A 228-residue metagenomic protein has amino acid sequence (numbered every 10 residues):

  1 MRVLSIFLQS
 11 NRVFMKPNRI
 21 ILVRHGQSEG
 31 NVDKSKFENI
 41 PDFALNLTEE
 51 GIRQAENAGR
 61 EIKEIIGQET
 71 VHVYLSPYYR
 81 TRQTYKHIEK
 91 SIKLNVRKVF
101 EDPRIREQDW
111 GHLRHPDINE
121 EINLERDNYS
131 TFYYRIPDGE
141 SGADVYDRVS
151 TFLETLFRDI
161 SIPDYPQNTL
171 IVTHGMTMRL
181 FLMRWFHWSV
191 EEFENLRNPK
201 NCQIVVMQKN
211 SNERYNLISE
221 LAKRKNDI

Functional and structural regions predicted by a protein language model:
R2-R19, A58-E64, L94-R97, E101-N119 (+2 more regions): Acidic, low-complexity terminal tails and accessory targeting/binding regions of phosphate-metabolizing enzymes
K16-R97, D144, V149: Active-site-proximal alpha-helix that buttresses catalytic centers in soluble enzyme cores
I20, V71, Y165-G175: Generic beta-sheet signal
V23, D102, V172: Generic enzyme active-site microenvironment
H25, H174, K225-D227: Histidine-centered active-site/metal-ligand motif
S28, T177-M178: Short active-site segment of divalent metal-dependent hydrolases/proteases that encodes the spacing between
E29-D33, P41-N46, I88-T151, L196 (+1 more regions): Phosphate-handling substructures
E154: Helix-loop module immediately N-terminal to the HCX5R catalytic loop in PTP-like cysteine phosphatase domains
